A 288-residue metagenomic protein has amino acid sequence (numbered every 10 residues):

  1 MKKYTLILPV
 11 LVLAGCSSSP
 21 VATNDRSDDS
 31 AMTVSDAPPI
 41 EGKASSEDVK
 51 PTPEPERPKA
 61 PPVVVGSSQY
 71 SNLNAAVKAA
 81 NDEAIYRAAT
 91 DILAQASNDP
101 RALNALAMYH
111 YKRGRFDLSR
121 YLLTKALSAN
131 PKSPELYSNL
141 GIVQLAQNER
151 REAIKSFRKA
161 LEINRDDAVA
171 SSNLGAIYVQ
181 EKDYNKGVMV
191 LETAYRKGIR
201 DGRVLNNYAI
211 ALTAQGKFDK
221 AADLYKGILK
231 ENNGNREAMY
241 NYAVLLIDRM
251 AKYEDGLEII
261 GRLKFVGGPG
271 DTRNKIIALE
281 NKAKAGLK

Functional and structural regions predicted by a protein language model:
C16-A37: Bacterial Sec signal peptide processing site at the extreme N-terminus
E56-R57, A214, N232, R236-K288: Terminal, low-structured helical/coil segments at or just beyond the last alpha-helical repeat
P62-R101, A105-L118, I142, A146: Alpha-helical segment of the N-proximal tetratricopeptide repeat
G66, P100-R101, P134-E135, A168-V169 (+3 more regions): Helix-start (N-cap) detector for alpha-helical repeat units in TPR-like alpha-solenoids, especially tetratricopeptide
V77, N104, Y111, S138 (+5 more regions): Position-specific recognition of the canonical hydrophobic site in helix A of tetratricopeptide repeat
K78-T90, K112-K125, A146-K159, Q180-T193 (+3 more regions): Structural signature of tandem alpha-helical TPR/SEL1-like repeats, specifically the intra-repeat loop/turn
Q95, A129-N130, I163, R196-G198 (+2 more regions): Structural marker of alpha-solenoid helical repeat scaffolds
